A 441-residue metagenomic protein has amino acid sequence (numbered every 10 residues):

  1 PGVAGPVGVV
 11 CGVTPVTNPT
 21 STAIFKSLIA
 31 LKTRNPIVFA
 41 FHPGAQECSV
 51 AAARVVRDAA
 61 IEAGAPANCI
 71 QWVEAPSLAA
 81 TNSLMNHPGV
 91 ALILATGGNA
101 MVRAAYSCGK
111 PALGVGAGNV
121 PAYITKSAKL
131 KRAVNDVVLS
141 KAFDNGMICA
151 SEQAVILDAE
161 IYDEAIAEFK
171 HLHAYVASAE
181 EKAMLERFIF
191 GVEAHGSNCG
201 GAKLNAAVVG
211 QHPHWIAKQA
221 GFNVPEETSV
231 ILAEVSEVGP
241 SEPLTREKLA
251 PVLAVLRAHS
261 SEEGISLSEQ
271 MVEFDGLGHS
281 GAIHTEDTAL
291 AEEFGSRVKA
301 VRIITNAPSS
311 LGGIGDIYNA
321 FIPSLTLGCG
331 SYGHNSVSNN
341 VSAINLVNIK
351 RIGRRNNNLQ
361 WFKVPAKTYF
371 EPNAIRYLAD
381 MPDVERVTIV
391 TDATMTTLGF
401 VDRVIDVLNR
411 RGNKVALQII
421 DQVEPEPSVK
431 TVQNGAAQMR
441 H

Functional and structural regions predicted by a protein language model:
G2-R132: Rossmann-like NAD(P) dinucleotide-binding subdomain of oxidoreductase/dehydrogenase enzymes
I24-F25, I29-K32, A51, V102-G239: ALDH superfamily catalytic-core signature
Q46, V50-R54, I166, T397-I405: Short, surface-exposed alpha-helical segments at coil->helix boundaries
A53-G64, P88, G109, L113 (+11 more regions): Structural signal for hydrophobic packing residues in well-ordered secondary-structure cores of soluble enzyme domains
V73-A75, E234, V255-H259, T368-I375: Short acidic-hydrophobic, aromatic-tinged amphipathic segments that line or gate anion-handling sites
F222-N358: Conserved C-terminal structural/oligomerization subdomain of aldehyde/semialdehyde dehydrogenase
L359-R440: ATP/NTP phosphate-donor binding region
